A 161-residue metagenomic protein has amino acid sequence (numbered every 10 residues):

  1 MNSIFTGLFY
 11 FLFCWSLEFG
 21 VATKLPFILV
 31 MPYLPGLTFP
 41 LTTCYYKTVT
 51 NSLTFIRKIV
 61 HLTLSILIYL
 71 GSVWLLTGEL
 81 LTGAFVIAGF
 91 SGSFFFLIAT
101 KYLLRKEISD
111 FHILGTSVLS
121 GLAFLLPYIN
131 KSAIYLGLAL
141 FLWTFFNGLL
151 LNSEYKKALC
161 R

Functional and structural regions predicted by a protein language model:
M1-R161: Juxtamembrane/disordered regions of integral membrane proteins
